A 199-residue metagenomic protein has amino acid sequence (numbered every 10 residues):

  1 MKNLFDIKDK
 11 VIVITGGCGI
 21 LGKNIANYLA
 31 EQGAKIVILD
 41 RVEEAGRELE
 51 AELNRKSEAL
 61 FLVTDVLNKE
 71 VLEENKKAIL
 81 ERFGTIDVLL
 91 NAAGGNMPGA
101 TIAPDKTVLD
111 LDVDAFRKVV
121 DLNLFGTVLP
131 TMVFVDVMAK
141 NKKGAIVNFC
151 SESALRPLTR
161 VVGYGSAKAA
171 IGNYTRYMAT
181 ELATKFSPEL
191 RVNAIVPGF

Functional and structural regions predicted by a protein language model:
N3-V37: Canonical Rossmann dinucleotide-binding motif of NAD(H)/NADP(H)-dependent dehydrogenases/reductases, specifically
Q32-E48: Conserved glycine-rich Rossmann-like NAD(P)H-binding loop of the short-chain dehydrogenase/reductase
N54-E70: Rossmann-fold cofactor-recognition segment
E73, G95-R117, K140, R160-G163: Conserved mid-core segment of classical short-chain dehydrogenase/reductases
G95, L109-V128, K143, V147 (+2 more regions): Catalytic Tyr-X3-Lys loop
T131-M132, R176: A short, exposed helix-loop element centered on a Lys and neighboring polar residues
D136, T180-K185: Alpha-helical segment proximal to the catalytic Tyr-Lys
S151: Residue(s) in the substrate-gating loop at a strand-loop-helix junction that position the organic substrate next
